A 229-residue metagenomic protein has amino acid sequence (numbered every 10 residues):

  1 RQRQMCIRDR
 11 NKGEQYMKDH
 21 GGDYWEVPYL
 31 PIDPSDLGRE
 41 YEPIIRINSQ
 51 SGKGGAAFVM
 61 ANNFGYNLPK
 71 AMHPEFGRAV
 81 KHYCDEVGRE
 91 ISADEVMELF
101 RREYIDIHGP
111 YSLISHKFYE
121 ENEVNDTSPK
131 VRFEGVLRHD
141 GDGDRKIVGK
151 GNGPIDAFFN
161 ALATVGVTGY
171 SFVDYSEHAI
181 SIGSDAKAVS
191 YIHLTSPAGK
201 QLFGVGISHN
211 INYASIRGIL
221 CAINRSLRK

Functional and structural regions predicted by a protein language model:
R1-Q4, R8-D142, K146-V148, S184-K187: A mid-to-C-terminal "edge-of-domain" accessory segment
N67, A71, V167-Y175, S226-K229: Glycine-rich phosphate/pyrophosphate-binding loops and their adjacent beta-strand/loop elements at enzyme active sites
V131-L137, I180-F203: Positively charged, aromatic-enriched nucleic acid-contacting surfaces
G141-I147, A198-V205: Short small-residue beta-strand/loop micro-motif enriched in glycine and branched aliphatics
G151-I155, I192-A198, I216: Terminal-proximal interaction/regulatory segments of ATP-powered molecular machines
N152-Y170: A short, contiguous, amphipathic alpha-helix enriched in charged residues
K200-K229: Mixed-charge, glycine-accented linear interaction segment located at domain edges/termini
